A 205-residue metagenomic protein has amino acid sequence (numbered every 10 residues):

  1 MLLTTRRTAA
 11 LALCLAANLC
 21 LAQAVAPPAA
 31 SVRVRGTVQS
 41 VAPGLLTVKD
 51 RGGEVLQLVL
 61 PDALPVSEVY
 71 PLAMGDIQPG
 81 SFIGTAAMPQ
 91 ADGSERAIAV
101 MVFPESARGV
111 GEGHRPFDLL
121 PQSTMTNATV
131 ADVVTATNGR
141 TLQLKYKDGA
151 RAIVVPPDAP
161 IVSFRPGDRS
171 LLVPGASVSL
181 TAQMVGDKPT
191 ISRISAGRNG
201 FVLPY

Functional and structural regions predicted by a protein language model:
M1-A12: Bacterial N-terminal signal peptides that target proteins for export
L2-T4, N18-A63, S67-Y205: Short, flexible, surface-exposed loop segments at domain boundaries
A10-C20: Bacterial N-terminal signal peptides
